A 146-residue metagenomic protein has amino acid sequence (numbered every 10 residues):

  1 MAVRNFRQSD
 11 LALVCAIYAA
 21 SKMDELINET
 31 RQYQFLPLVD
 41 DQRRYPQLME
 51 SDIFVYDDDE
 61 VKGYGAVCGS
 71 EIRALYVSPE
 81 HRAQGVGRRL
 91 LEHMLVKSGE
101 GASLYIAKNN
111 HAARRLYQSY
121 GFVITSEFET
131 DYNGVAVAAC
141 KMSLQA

Functional and structural regions predicted by a protein language model:
A2-A16: A short beta-loop-alpha structural element at the N-terminal edge of CoA-dependent acyl/N-acetyltransferase catalytic
C15-R44: Conserved GNAT-fold acetyl-CoA-binding loop/helix
Q42-V55, E71: A short helix-loop-beta-strand connector motif used in the catalytic cores of GNAT acetyltransferases and, in some
V55, D59-Y76: Conserved beta-strand in the GNAT
I72-R82, I106-A107: A short, internal acetyl-CoA/4′-phosphopantetheine-binding micro-motif in the GNAT/acyltransferase core
E80-H81, G85-M94: Conserved acetyl-CoA pyrophosphate-binding loop and the N-cap/start of the following alpha-helix in GNAT-like
R88, N109-S126, V135-A138: Conserved active-site alpha-helix within GNAT-family acetyltransferase domains
K97-N109: Conserved GNAT acetyl-CoA-binding A-motif
